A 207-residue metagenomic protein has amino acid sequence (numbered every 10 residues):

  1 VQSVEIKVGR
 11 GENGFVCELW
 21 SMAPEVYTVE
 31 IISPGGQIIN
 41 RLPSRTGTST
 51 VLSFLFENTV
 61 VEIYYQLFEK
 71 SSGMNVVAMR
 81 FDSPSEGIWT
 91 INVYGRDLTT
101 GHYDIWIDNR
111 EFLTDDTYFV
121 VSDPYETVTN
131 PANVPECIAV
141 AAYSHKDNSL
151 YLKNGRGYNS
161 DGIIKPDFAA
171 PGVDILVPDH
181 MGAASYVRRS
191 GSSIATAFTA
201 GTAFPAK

Functional and structural regions predicted by a protein language model:
V1-M22, Q37-T46, D116-P135, A141-K165 (+1 more regions): Active-site-adjacent substrate-recognition loops and nearby beta-strands within hydrolase catalytic domains
F15-C17, E25-T28, P34-G35, W89 (+1 more regions): Hydrolase catalytic cores
S21, S33, G95, Y143-S144 (+1 more regions): Short beta-strand segments enriched in hydrophobic/aromatic residues within well-folded beta-rich domains
A23-Y27, L98-G101: Extended, low-complexity, turn-rich repeat/linker tracts enriched in Gly/Pro/Ser/Thr and Asp/Glu that occur
V26-S71: Surface-exposed beta-strand/loop patches in noncatalytic accessory domains and peripheral targeting/linker segments
E57-W89, V93-R96, I105-N109: Beta-sandwich interaction modules
I88-T90, L98-A139, A200: Low-complexity, acidic Ser/Thr/Pro-rich "mucin-like" tracts of secreted and single-pass surface proteins
